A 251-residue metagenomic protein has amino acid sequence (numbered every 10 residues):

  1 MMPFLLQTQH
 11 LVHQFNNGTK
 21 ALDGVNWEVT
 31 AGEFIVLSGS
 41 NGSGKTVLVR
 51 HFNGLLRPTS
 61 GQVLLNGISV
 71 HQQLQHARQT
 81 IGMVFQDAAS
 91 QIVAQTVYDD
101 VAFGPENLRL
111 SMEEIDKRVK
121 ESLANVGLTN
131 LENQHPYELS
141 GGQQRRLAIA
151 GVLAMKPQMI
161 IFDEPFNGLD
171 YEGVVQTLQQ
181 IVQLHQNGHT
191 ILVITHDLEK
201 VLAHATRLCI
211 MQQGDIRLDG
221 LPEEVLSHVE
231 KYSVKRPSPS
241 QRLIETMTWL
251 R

Functional and structural regions predicted by a protein language model:
S38-S40: The feature captures the beta-strand-to-loop junction immediately N-terminal to the Walker
N53: Helix-to-loop junction immediately C-terminal to a conserved catalytic motif
G61-S69, A77: Conserved ABC transporter NBD signature motif
E113-L131: Conserved ABC ATPase "signature" region
H135-L139, Q143: Conserved ABC ATPase signature
T195-H196: H-loop/switch region of ABC-family ATPase nucleotide-binding domains
S227-R251: ABC ATPase nucleotide-binding domains
